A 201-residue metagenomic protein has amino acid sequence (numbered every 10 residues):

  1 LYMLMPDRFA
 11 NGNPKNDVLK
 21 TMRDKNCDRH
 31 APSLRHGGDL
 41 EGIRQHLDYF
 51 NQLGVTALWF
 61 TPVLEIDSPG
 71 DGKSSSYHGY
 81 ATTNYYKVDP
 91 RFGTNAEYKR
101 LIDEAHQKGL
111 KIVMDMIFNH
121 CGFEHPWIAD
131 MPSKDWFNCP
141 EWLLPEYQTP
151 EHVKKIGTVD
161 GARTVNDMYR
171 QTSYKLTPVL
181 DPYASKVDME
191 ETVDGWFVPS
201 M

Functional and structural regions predicted by a protein language model:
L1-A10: Mature N-terminal segment immediately following signal peptide/propeptide cleavage in secreted/periplasmic
F9-T56, P62-M201: Substrate-binding/active-site clefts of carbohydrate-active enzymes
